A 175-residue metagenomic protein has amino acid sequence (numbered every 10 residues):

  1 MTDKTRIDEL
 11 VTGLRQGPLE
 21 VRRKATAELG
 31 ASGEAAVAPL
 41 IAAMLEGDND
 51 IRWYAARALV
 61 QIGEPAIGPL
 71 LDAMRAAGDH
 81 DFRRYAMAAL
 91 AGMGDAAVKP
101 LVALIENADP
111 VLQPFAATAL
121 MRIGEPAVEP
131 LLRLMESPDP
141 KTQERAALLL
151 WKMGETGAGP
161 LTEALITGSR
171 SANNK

Functional and structural regions predicted by a protein language model:
M1-K4, L19-E34, A42, D50-E64 (+8 more regions): Structural detector for internal amphipathic alpha-helices that build alpha-solenoid repeat scaffolds
E9-T12: N-terminal intrinsically disordered, low-complexity tails
A76-G78, E136, R170: Solenoid-like repeat scaffolds
